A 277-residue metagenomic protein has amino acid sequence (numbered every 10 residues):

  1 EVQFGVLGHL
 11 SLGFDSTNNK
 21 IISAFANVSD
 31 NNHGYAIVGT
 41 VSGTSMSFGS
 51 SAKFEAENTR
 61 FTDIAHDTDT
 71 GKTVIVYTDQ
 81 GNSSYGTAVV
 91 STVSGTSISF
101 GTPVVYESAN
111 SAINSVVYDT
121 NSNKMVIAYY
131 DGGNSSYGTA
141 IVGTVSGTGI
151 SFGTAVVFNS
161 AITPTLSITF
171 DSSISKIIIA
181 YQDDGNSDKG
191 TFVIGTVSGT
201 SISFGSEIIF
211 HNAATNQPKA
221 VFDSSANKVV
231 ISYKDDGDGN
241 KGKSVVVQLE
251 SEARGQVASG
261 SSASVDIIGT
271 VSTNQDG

Functional and structural regions predicted by a protein language model:
E1-G277: Extracellular, repeat-based ectodomains that mediate carbohydrate processing or recognition
